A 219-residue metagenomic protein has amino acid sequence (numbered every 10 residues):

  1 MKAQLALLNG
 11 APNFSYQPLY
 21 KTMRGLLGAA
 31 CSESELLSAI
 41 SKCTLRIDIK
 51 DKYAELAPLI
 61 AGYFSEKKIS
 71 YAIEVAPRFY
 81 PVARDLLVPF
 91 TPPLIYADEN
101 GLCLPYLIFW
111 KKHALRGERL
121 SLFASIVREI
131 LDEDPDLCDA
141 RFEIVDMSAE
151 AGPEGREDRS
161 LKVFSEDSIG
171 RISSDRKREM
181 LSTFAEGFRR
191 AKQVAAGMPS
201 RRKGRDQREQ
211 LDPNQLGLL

Functional and structural regions predicted by a protein language model:
M1-K52: A structured, charge-rich N-terminal accessory region that forms the first stable segment of a protein and links
K42-V75: Acidic-basic catalytic patches of nuclease active cores, encompassing PD-(D/E)XK and other metal-cofactor nuclease
A76-L87: Flexible, glycine/threonine-enriched loop-and-boundary segments that flank and lead into catalytic domains of large
D85-P89, P93-P105: Active-site beta-strand-loop-beta-strand hairpin of nuclease catalytic cores that positions key catalytic residues
E99-I108, S160-F164: Glycine-rich, often proline-containing surface loops adjacent to acidic residues and nearby aromatics that form
I108-R116: Short beta-strand-loop-alpha-helix junction that forms the active-site gateway of nucleic-acid-processing nucleases
R119-R141: Metal-dependent nuclease catalytic cores in nucleic-acid-processing enzymes, especially RNase H-like/related
E133-L219: Metal-dependent nuclease catalytic regions and adjoining charged, substrate-binding loops involved in nucleic-acid end
